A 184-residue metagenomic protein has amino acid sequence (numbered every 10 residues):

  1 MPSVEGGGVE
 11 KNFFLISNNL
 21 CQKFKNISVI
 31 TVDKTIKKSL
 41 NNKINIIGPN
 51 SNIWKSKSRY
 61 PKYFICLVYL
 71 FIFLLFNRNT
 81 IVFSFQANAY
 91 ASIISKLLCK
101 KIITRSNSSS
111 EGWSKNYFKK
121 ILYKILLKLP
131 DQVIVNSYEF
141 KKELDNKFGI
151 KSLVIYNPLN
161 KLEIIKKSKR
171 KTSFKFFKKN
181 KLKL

Functional and structural regions predicted by a protein language model:
M1-S58, F140-D145: N-terminal strand-loop element at the rim of the active site of nucleotide-sugar-dependent glycosyltransferases
D33, F85-N88, S137-Y138: Helix N-cap/beta->alpha junction signal
I53-K57, A89-Y90, K100-Y117, Q132: A short, histidine- and acid-enriched strand-loop-helix "catalytic/donor-clamping" loop that lines the nucleotide-sugar
Y63-C66, F83-Y90, S106-N107: Short His-centered aromatic/hydrophobic patch
V68-L75, N116-V133: Membrane-proximal helix-turn-helix segments that form the acceptor-binding/catalytic region of lipid-linked
V82, P130-Y138: A short beta-strand/loop micro-motif in the catalytic core of glycosyltransferases that engages the nucleotide-sugar
E139, P158: Carbohydrate-associated surface elements
I164-K179: A short helix/loop element that forms part of the nucleotide-sugar donor recognition site in Leloir-type
